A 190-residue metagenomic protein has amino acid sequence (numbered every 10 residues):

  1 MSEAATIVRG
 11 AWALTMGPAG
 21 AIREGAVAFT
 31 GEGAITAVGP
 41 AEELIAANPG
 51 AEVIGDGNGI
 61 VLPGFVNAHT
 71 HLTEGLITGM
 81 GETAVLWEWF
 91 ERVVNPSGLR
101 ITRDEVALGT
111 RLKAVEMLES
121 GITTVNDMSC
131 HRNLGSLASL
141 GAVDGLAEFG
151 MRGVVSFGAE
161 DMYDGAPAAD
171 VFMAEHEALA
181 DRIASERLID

Functional and structural regions predicted by a protein language model:
M1-A47: N-terminal metal-binding scaffold of metallo-dependent hydrolase/deaminase domains
E3-G10, A46-E88, R111, V115-E119: Replace "His-x-His-based motif
A11, V27, G33, N58 (+3 more regions): Divalent metal-coordination and catalytic microenvironments
M16, H71, C130: Flexible loop residues that form catalytic and substrate-binding hotspots at small-molecule/glycan-binding clefts
G64-A68, V125-D127, G153-F157: Hydrophobic faces of well-ordered beta-strands that scaffold small-molecule active sites in alpha/beta enzyme cores
L76-V106, M162-G165: Active-site gating loops and adjacent loop-to-helix segments of metal-dependent hydrolytic enzymes
P96-N133: Hydrophobic alpha-helical hairpins/lids featuring a short glycine-rich hinge
L134-D190: Metal-coordinating catalytic core of metallo-dependent amide/deamination hydrolases
